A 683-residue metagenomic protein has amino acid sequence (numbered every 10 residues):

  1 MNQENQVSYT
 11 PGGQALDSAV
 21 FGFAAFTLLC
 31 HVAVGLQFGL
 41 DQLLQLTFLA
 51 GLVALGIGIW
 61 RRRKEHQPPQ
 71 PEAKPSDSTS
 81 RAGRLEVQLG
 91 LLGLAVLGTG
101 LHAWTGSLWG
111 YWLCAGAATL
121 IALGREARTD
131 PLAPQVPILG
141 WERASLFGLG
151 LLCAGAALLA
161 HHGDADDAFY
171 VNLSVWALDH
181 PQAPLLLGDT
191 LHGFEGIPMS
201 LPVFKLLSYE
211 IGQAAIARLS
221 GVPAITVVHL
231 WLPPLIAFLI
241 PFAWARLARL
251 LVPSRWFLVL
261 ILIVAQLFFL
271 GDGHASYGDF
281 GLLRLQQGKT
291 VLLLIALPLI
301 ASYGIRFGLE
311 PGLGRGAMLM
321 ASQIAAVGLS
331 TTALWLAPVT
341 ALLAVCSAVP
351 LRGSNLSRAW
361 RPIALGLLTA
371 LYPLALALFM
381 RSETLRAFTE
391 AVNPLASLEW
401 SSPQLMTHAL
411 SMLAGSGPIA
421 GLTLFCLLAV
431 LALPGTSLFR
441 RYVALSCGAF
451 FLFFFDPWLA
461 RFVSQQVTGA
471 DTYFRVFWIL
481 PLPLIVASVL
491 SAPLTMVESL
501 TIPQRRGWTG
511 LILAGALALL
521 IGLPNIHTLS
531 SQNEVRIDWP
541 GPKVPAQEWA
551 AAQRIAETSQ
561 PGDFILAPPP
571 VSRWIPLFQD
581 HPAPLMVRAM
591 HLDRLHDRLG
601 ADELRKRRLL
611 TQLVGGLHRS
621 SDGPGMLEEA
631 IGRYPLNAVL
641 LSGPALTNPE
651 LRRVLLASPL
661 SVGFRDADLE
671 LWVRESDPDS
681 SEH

Functional and structural regions predicted by a protein language model:
M1-P137, L374-L398, F454, W458-Q465 (+2 more regions): Membrane-embedded, hydrophobic transmembrane alpha-helices
G35-L44, G163, G273-L292, R386-G415 (+1 more regions): Membrane-helix boundary/interfacial segments in multi-pass membrane proteins
Y111-G116, P234-A237, L283, K289-A296 (+1 more regions): Hydrophobic/aromatic-rich transmembrane helices and adjacent perimembrane loops
G148-Q287, V291-I295, F307, S531-P542: Active-site lumenal/periplasmic loops and adjacent helix-entry segments of GT-C-fold, multi-pass membrane
H162-V171, G288, A333-A444, G448 (+1 more regions): Transmembrane catalytic cores of multi-pass membrane glycosyltransferases and polysaccharide-assembly enzymes
G273-H274, L329, A333-L334, A375-F379 (+1 more regions): Transmembrane alpha-helical segments
Q323, L365-L374, P493-T528: Signature aromatic-anchored transmembrane alpha helix within multi-pass, membrane-resident enzymes that catalyze glycan
L523-H683: Extracytoplasmic
